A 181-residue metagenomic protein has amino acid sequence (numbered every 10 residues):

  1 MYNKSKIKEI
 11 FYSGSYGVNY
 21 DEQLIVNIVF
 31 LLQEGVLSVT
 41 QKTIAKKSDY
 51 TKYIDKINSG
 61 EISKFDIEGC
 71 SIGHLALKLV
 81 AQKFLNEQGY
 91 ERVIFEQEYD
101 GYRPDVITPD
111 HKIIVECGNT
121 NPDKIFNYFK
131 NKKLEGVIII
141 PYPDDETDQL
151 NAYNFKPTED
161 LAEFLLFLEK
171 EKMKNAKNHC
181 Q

Functional and structural regions predicted by a protein language model:
M1-V80: Interdomain/boundary linker segments immediately adjacent to catalytic/signaling cores
E9, L79, K83, E87 (+1 more regions): Charged/polar, solvent-exposed surface patches and flexible loops
S13, E34, N131, E171-K174: Surface-exposed polar/charged interaction patches
G60-G69, V80-N121, K172-N178: Active-site metal-binding core of divalent-cation-utilizing nuclease and nuclease-like domains
C70-S71, D105, P157-D160: Secondary-structure junction/capping motif
I114-L166: Catalytic cores of nucleic-acid endonucleases
E163-Q181: Charged phosphate-binding loop/patch that engages nucleotide di/tri-phosphates or the phosphate backbone of nucleic
